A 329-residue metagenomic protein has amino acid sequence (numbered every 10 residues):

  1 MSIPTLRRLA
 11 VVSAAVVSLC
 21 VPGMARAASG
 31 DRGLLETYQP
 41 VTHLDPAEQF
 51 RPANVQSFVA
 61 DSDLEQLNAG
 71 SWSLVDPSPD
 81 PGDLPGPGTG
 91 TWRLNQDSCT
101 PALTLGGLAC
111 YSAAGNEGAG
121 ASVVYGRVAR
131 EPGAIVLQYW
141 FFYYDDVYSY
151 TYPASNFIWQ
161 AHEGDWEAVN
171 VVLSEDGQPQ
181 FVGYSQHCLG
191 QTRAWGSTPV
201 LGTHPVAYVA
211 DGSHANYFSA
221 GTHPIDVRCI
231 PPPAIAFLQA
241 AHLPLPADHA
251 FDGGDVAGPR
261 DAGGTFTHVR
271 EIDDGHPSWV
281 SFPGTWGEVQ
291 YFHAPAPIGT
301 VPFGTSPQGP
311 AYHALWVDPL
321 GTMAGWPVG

Functional and structural regions predicted by a protein language model:
S2-A27: Secretory targeting and sorting signals
A28-D165, G177-G329: A domain-level signal for the mature, folded cores of soluble proteins
V172-D176: Short beta-strand micro-motifs enriched in acidic
